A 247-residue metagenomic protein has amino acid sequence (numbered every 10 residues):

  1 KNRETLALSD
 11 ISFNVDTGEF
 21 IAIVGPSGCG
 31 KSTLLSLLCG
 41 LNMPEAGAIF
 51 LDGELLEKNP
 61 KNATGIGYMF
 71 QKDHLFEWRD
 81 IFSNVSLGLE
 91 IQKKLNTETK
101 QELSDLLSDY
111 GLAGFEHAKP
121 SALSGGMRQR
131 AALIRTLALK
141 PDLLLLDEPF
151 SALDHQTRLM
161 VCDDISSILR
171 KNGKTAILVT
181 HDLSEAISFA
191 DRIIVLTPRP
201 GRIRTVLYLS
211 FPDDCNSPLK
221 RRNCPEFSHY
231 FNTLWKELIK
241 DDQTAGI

Functional and structural regions predicted by a protein language model:
V24-P26: The feature captures the beta-strand-to-loop junction immediately N-terminal to the Walker
C39: Helix-to-loop junction immediately C-terminal to a conserved catalytic motif
G47-K58: Conserved ABC transporter NBD signature motif
F82-E90, K100, Y208: Short helical segment in ABC ATPase nucleotide-binding domains corresponding to the A-loop/adjacent helical element
T97-F115, S167: Conserved ABC ATPase "signature" region
K119-L123, M127: Conserved ABC ATPase signature
A138-D142: A short, proline-enriched helix->beta-strand linker immediately N-terminal to the Walker B motif in ABC-type P-loop
